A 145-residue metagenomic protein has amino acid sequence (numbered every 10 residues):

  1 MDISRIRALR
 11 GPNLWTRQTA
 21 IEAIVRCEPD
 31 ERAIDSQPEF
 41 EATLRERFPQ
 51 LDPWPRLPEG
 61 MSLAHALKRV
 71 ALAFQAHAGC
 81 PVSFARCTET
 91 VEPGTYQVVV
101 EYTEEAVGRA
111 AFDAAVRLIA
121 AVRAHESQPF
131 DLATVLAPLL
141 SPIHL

Functional and structural regions predicted by a protein language model:
M1-G79, V116: His/Glu-rich zincin catalytic helix
T16-T19, T43, T88-T90, T95 (+2 more regions): Residue-identity detector for threonine
Q75-I119: M16 family metallopeptidases and their MPP-like homologs
V122-L145: Acidic/histidine-enriched alpha-helical segments
